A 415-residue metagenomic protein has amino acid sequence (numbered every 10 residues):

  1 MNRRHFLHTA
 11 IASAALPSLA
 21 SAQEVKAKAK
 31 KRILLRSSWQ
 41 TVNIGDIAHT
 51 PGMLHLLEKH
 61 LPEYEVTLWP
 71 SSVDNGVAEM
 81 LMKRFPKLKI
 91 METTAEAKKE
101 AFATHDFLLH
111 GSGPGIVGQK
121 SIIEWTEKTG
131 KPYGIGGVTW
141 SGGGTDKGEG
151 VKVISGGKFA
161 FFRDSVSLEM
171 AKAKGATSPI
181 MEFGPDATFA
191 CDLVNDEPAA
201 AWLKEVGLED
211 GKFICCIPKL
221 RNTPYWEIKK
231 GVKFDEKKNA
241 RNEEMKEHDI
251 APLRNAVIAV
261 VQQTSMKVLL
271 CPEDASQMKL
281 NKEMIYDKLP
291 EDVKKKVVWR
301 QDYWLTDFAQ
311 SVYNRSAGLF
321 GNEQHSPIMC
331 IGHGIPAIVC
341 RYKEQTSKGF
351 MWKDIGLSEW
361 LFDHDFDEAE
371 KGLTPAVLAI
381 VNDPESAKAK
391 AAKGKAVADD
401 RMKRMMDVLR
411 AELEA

Functional and structural regions predicted by a protein language model:
M1-A14: N-terminal secretory signal peptides and thylakoid transit peptides that target proteins across membranes
I11-A14, Q23-A415: Active-site anion-handling motifs in enzyme catalytic cores
S18-L19: Hydrophobic membrane-targeting alpha-helices
